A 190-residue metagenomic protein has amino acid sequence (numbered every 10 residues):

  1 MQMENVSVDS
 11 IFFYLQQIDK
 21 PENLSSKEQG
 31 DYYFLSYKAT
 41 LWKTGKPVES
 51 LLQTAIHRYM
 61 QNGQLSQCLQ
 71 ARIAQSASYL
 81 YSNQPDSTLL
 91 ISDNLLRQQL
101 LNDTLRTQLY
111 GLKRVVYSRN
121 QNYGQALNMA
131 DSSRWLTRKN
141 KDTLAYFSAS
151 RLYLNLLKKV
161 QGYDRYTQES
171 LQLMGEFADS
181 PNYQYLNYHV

Functional and structural regions predicted by a protein language model:
M1-V190: A "functional boundary" signal
